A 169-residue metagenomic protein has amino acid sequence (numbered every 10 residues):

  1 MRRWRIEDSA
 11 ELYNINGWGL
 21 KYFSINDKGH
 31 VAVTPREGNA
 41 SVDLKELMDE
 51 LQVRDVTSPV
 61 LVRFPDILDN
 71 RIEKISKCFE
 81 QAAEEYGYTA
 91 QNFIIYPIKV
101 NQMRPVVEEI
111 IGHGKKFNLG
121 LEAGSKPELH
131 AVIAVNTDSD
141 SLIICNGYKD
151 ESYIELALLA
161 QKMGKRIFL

Functional and structural regions predicted by a protein language model:
M1-A40: N-terminal basic/disordered segments at the start of proteins
M1-W4, A10-L12, A40, E73-I75 (+3 more regions): A short linear-motif detector with a strong N-terminal bias
D8-E11, G17, E80, E84-Y86 (+1 more regions): Residue-level detector of functional hotspots within protein domains
S9, S24, S41, S58 (+4 more regions): Generic serine detector
L12-I15, K21-S24, D49-Q52, A134-N136 (+1 more regions): A general structural signal for short secondary-structure junctions and capping/turn motifs
L12-N14, N70, I143: Short acidic/polar alpha-helix capping motifs at helix-coil junctions
I25-N39, L44-Q102: Low-complexity, highly charged intrinsically disordered N-terminal segments that act as targeting/localization
G87-L169: Active-site-proximal beta-alpha core segment in soluble small-molecule metabolic enzymes
